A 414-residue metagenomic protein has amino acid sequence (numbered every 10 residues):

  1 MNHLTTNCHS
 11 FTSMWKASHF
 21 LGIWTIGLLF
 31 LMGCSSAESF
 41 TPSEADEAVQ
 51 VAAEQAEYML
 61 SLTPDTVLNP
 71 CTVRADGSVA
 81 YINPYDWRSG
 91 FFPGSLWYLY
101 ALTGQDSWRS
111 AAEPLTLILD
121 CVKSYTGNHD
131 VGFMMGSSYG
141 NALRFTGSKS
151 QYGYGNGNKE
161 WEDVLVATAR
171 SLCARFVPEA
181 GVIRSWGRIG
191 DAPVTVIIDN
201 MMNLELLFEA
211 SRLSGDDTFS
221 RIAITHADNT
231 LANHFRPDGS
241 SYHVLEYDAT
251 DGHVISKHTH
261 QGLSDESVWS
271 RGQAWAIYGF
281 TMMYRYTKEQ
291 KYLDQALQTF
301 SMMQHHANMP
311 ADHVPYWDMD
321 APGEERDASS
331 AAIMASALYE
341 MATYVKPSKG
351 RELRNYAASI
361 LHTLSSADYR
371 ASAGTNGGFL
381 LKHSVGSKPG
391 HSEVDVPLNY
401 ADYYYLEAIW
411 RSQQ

Functional and structural regions predicted by a protein language model:
H3-L4, L21: Short hydrophobic targeting helices and cationic amphipathic motifs that mediate membrane/organellar targeting
L4-S13: Short, low-complexity, charge-dense intrinsically disordered segments
L21-M32: Bacterial N-terminal signal peptides
E38-Q414: Glycan-recognition and catalytic cores of secretory/periplasmic carbohydrate-active enzymes
